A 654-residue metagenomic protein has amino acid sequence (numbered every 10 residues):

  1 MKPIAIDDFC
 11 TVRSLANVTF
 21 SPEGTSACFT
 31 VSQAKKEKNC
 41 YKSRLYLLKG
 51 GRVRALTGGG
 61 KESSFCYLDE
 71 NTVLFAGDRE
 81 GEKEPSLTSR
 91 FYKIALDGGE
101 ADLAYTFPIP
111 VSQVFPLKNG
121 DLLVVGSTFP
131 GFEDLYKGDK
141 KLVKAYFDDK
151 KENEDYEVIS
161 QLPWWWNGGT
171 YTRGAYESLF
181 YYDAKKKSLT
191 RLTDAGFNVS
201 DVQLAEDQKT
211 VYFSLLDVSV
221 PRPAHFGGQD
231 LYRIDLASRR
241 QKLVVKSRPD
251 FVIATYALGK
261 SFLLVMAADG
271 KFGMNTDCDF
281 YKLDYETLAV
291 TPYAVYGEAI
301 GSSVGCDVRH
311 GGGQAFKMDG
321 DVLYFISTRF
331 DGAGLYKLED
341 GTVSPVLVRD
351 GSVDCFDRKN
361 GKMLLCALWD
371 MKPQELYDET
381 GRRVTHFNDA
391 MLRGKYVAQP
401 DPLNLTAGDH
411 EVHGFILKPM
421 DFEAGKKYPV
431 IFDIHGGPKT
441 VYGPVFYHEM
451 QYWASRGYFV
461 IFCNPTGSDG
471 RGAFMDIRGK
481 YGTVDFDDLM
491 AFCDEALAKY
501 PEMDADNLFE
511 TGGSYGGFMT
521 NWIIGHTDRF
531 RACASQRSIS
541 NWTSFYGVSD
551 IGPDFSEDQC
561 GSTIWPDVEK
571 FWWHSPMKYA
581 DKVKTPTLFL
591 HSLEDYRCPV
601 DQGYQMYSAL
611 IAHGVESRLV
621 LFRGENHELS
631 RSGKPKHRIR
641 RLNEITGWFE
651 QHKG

Functional and structural regions predicted by a protein language model:
M1-S14, L47-S63, P85-L87, I94-P110 (+10 more regions): Multi-bladed beta-propeller domains
A16-T19, Y156-S160, W165-W166, T170-S178 (+7 more regions): Non-catalytic accessory segments flanking enzyme active sites
T19-S26, S64-T72, V114-G120, V202-T210 (+3 more regions): Blade-terminus and WD-like Trp-Asp/Gly-His loop motifs, strongest in beta-propeller folds
C28-E37, L68, L74-K83, V124-F129 (+7 more regions): Beta-strand C-termini and the immediately following turn/loop, strongest in propeller blades
K38-R44, K83-F91, F132-K137, Y176-S178 (+4 more regions): Structural motif
S43, T128-F180, H225-D230, C278-Y281 (+3 more regions): Predominantly five- to eight-bladed beta-propeller fold
F387-D506, G513, G547: Cap/lid segment of the alpha/beta-hydrolase catalytic domain
P465-G654: Active-site-proximal cap/loop segments of hydrolase catalytic domains
